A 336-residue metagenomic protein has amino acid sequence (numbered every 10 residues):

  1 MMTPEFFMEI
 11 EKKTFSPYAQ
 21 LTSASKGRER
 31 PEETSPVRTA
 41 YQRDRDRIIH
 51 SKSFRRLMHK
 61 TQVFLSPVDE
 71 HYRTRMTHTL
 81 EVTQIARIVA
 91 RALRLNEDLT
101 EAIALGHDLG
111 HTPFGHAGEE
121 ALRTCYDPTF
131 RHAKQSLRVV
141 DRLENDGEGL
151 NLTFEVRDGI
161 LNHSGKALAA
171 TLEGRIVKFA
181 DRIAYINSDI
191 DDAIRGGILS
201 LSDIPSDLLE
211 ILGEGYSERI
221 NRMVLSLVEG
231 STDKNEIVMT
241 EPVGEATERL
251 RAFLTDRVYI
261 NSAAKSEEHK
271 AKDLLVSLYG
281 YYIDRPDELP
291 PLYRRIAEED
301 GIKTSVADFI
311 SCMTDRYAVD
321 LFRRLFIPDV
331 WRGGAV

Functional and structural regions predicted by a protein language model:
M1-R75, T79, T83-V89, N96-E97 (+1 more regions): Histidine-centered, transition-metal-coordinating active-site segments
D98-C125: Aspartate-rich (DDxxD/NDxxD/DxxxD) Mg2+/diphosphate-binding motifs and their adjoining helix-loop segments
